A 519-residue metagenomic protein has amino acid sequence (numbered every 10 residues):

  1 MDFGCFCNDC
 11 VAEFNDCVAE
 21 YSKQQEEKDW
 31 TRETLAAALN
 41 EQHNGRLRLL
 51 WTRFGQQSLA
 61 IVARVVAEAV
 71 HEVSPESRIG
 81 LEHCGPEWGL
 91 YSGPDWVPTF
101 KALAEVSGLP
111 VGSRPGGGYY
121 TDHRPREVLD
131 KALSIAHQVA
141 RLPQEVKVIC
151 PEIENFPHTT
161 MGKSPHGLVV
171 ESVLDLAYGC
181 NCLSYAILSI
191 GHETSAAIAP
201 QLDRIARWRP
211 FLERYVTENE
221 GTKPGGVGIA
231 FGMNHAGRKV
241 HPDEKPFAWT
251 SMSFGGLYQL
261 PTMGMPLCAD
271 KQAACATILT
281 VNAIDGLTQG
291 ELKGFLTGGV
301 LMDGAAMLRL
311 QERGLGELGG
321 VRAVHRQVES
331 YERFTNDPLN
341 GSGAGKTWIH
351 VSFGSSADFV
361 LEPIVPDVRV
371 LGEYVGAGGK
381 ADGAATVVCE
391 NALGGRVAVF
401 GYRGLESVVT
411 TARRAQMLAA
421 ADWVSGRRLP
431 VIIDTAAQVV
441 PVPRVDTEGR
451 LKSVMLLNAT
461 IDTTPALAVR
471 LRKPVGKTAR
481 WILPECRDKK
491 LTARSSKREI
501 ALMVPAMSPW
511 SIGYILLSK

Functional and structural regions predicted by a protein language model:
M1-A132: Polysaccharide-binding and catalytic clefts of secreted carbohydrate-active enzymes
M1-R48, V111-G117, I187-R204, G228-F231 (+4 more regions): Aromatic- and carboxylate-enriched substrate-binding clefts and catalytic-loop regions of carbohydrate-active enzymes
I61-I79, R141-V146, Y178-C180, L260-P266 (+1 more regions): A structural motif corresponding to the C-terminal end of an alpha-helix and its immediate exit/capping segment
I79-L81, V111-P115, K147-I153, C182-A186: Hydrophobic faces of well-ordered beta-strands that scaffold small-molecule active sites in alpha/beta enzyme cores
G85-P98, G118-A132, P157-H166, G191-S195 (+3 more regions): Acidic-and-aromatic substrate-binding clefts and catalytic sites of carbohydrate-active enzymes
S134-P165: Active-site clefts of carbohydrate-active enzymes
G167-L174, Y178-C180, A186-A276: Aromatic-Pro/Gly-enriched surface loop or interdomain linker that acts as a lid/target-recognition segment
A248-M252, L257, P261-M263, L267-Q272 (+1 more regions): A conserved amphipathic helix/loop scaffold that creates a polar/acidic microenvironment used either to coordinate
